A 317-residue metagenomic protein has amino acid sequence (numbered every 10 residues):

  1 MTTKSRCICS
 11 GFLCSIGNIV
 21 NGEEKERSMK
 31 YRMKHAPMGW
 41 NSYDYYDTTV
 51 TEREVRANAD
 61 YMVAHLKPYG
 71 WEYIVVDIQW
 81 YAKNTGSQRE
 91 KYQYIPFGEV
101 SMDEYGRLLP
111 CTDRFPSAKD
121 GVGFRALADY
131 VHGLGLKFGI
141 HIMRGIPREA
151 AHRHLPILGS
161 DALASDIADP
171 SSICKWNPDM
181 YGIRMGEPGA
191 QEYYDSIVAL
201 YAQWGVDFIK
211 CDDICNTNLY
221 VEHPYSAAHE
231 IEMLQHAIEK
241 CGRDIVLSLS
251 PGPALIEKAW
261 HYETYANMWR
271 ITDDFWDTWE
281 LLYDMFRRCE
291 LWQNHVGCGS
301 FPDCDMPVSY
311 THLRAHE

Functional and structural regions predicted by a protein language model:
T2-T3, A315: Ala/Thr-enriched low-complexity intrinsically disordered regions
K4-F12: Targeting/processing segments of secretory and organellar proteins
S15-S28: Short, Lys/Arg-enriched N-terminal segments with co-localized hydrophobic residues within the first ~10-30 amino acids
R27-M38, Y43: Mature N-terminal, pre-catalytic/accessory segment of carbohydrate-active enzymes
D44-T49, V221-H223: Second-shell loop/turn segments in exported
M62-Y130, L134-D195, A199, V206-V221: Aromatic-lined carbohydrate-binding/catalytic grooves of carbohydrate-active enzymes
G189-Q293: Active-site neighborhood of glycoside hydrolase catalytic domains
T311-E317: Conserved small/polar residues in nucleotide/adenosyl-binding loops
